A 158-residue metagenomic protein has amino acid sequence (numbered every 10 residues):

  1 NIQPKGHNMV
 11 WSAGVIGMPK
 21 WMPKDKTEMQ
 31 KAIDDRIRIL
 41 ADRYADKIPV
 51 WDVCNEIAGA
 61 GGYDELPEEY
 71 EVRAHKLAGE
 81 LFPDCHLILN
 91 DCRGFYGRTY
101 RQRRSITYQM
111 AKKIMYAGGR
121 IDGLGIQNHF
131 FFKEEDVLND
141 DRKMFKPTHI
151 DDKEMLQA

Functional and structural regions predicted by a protein language model:
N1-D64, Y70-F95: Substrate-binding cleft and catalytic face of glycoside hydrolase catalytic domains, especially the flexible beta-alpha
D64-N90, R103-A158: Glycoside hydrolase catalytic-domain groove-lining segments
